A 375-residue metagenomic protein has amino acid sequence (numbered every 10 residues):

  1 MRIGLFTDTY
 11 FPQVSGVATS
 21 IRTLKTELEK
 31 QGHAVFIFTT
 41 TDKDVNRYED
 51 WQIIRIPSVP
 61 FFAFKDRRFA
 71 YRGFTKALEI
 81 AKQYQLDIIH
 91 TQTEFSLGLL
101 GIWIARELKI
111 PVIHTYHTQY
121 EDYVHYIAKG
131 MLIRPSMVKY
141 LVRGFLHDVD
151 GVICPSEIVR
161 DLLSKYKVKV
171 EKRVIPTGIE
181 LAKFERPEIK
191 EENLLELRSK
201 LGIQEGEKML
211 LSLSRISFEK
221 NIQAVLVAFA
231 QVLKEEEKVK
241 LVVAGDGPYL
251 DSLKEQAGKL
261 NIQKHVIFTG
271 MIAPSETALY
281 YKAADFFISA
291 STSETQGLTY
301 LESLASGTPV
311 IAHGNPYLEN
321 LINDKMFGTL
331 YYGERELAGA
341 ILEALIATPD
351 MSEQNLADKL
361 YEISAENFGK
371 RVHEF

Functional and structural regions predicted by a protein language model:
M1-V45, E49-R55, A365, G369-H373: N-terminal subdomain of nucleotide-sugar transferases
T39, I54-P57, P135, Y140-N193: Donor nucleotide-sugar binding/catalytic pocket of nucleotide-sugar-dependent glycosyltransferases
A81, L146, T269-I272, L279-A284: Short alpha-helical donor nucleotide-sugar binding micro-motif in glycosyltransferases
R198, Q204-K220, L226-F229: Conserved donor-binding/catalytic core segment of Leloir-type glycosyltransferases
D251-I272: Nucleotide-activated donor-binding/catalytic signature segment of Leloir-type glycosyltransferases, i.e., the conserved
T292: Aromatic "clamp/platform" in nucleotide-sugar-dependent glycosyltransferases that forms part of the donor/acceptor
P309-A312: Short hydrophobic beta-strand element within catalytic cores of glycosyltransferases and related nucleotide-activated
D324-R335, L342-P349: Conserved acidic donor-binding segment of nucleotide-sugar-dependent glycosyltransferases
